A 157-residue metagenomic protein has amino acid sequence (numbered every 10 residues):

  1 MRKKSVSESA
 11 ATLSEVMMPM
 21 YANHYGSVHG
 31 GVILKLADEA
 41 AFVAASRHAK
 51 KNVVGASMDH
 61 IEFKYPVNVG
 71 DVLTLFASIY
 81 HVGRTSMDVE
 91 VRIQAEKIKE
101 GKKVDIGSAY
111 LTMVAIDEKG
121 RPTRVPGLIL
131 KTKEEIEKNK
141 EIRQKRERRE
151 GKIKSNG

Functional and structural regions predicted by a protein language model:
R2-K3, A11, N68-V69, Y80-G157: HotDog/MaoC-like acyl-thioester-processing domains
V6-E8, F42-F76, Y80-H81, S86-M87 (+1 more regions): Hydrophobic beta-strand-centered segment that forms part of the acyl-chain substrate-binding groove
V6-P19: Short amphipathic
S14-M17, E62, T112: Generic structural detector for well-ordered beta-strands
M20, H24, E118-K119: Short, ordered coil/turn segments that flank beta-strands lining enzyme active or ligand-binding pockets
A22-A56: N-terminal first-folded block
H24-S27, Y65, K102-K103: Short histidine-centered beta-strand/loop micro-motifs that create catalytic or ligand/metal-coordination sites
